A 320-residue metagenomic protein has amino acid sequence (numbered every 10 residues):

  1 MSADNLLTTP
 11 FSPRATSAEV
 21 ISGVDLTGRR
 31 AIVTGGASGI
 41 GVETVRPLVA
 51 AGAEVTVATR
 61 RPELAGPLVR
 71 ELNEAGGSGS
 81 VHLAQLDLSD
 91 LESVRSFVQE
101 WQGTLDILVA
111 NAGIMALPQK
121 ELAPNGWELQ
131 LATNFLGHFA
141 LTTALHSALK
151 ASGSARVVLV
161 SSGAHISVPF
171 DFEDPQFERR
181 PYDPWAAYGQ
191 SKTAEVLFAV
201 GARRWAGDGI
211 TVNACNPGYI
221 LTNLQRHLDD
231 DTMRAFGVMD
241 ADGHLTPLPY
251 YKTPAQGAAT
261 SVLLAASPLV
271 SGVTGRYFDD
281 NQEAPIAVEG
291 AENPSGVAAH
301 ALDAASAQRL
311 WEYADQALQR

Functional and structural regions predicted by a protein language model:
M1-S2: Eukaryotic acidic, serine/proline-rich intrinsically disordered low-complexity regions that function as flexible
N5-M233, Q316-R320: Rossmann-fold NAD(P)H-dependent dehydrogenase/reductase core
T8-F11, S191, M239-A291, L302-Q308: C-terminal helical subdomain
V57, L86, P249, A299-L302: Pocket-edge positions in alpha/beta enzyme catalytic cores
L68, F198, G257-T260, L310 (+1 more regions): Alpha-helical packing segments of well-folded alpha/beta enzyme cores
E178, D231-T246: A short C-terminal helix-loop "cap" of Rossmann-like NAD(P)-dependent dehydrogenase/epimerase domains
R180, P184, G243-P247, S295-H300: A short, mixed-charge helix-start or loop-turn motif at secondary-structure junctions
A299-R320: C-terminal amphipathic/interface module of NAD(P)-dependent oxidoreductases and related NAD-binding regulators
